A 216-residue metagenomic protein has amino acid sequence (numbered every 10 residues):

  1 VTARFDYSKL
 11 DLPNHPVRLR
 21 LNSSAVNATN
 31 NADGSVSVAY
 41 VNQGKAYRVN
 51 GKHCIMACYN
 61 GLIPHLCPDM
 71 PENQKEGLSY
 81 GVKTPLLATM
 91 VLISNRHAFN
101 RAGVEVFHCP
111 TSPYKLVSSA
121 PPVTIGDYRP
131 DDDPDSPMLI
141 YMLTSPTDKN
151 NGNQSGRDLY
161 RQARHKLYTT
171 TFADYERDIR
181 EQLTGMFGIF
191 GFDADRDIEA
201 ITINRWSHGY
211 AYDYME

Functional and structural regions predicted by a protein language model:
V1-V17: Short mixed-charge
A3, V17, N22-V49: Conserved beta-strand-loop-beta-strand element in the redox core of flavoprotein oxidoreductases
H15, L21-S24, G34, P85-T89 (+2 more regions): Residues that flank catalytic or metal-binding motifs in active/ligand-binding sites
S24, Y59-N60, W206: Flexible loop residues that form catalytic and substrate-binding hotspots at small-molecule/glycan-binding clefts
N27-T29, L62-P64, D148-N151, Y210: Flexible loop/turn segments at secondary-structure boundaries
N31-A32, R48-V49, V82-T84, D132-S136: Extracellular/periplasmic catalytic domains that process cell-envelope and extracellular macromolecules
A39, G44-K45, N50, M56-T111: Glycine-rich loop(s) and the adjacent beta-strand/alpha-helix scaffold that form part
V41, L92, A98-E216: Conserved flavin/dinucleotide-binding core of flavoenzymes
